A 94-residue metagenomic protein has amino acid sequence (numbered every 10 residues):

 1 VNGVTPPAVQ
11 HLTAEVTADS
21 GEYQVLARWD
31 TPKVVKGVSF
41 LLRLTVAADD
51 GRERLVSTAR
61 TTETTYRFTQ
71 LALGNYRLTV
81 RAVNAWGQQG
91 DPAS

Functional and structural regions predicted by a protein language model:
V1-K36, A72-L73, A85-S94: Pro/Thr/Ser/Gly-rich low-complexity, intrinsically disordered linker/stalk tracts
N2, R54-V56, T69: Intrinsically disordered, low-complexity segments enriched in polar/charged residues with Gly/Pro, especially when
Y23-L26, D30-E63, T79, Q89-S94: Extracellular low-complexity, O-glycosylation-prone stalks/linkers
R52, R67-T69, A85: Polar/charged alpha-helical tracts
F68-Y76: Surface-exposed, short loops/turns at beta-strand junctions within beta-sandwich domains
